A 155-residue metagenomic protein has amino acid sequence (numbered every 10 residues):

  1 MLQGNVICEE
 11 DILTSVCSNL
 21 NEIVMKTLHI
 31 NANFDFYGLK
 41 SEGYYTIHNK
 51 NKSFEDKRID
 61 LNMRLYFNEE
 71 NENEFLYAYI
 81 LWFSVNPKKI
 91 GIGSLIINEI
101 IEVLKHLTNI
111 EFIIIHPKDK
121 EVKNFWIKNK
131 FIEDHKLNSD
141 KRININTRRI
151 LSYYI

Functional and structural regions predicted by a protein language model:
M1-K40: Short amphipathic alpha-helix that is part of the acyltransferase structural core
A32-N62: Conserved beta-hairpin
K57-N73: A conserved beta-strand-loop-helix scaffold within acyl/acetyltransferase catalytic domains
N73-N86: Conserved acetyl-CoA binding element of GNAT-fold acetyltransferases
I90-V103: Conserved acetyl-CoA-binding loop-helix of GNAT-fold acetyltransferases
T108-I110: Short, high-confidence coil segments that cap the C-terminus of an alpha-helix and link into the following beta-strand
I114-N124, S139-I143: Conserved beta-strand-loop-alpha-helix junction that forms the acyl-donor binding cleft
I127-K136: Conserved acetyl-CoA-binding loop of GNAT-fold acetyltransferases
